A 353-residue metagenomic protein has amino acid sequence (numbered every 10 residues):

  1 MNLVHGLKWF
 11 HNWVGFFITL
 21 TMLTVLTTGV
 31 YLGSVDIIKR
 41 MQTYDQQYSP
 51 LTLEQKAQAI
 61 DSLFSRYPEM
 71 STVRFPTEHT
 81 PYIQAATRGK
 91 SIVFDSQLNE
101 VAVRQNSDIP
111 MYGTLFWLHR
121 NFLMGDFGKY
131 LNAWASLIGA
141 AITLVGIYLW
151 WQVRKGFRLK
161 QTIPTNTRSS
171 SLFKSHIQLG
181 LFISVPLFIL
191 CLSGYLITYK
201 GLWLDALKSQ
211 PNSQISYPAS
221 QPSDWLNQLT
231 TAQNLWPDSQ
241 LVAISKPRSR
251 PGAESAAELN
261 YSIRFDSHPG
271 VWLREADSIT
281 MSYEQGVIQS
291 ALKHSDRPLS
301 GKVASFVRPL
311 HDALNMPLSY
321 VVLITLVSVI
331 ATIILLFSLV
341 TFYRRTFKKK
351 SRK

Functional and structural regions predicted by a protein language model:
M1-K353: Conserved histidines in hydrophobic membrane contexts and catalytic metal-binding motifs
